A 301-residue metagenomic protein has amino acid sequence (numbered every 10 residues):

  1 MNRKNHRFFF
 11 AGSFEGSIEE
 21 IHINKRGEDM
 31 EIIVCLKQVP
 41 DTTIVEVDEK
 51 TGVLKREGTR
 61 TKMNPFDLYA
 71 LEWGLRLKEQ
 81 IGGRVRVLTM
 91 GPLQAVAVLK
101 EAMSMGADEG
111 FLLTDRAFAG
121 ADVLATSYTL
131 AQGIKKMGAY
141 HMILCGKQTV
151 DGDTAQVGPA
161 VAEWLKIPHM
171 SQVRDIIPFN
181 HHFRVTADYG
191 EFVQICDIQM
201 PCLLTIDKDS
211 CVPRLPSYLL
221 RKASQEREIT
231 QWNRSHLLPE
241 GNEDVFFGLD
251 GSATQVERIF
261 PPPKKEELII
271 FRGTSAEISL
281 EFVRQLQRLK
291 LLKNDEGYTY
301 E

Functional and structural regions predicted by a protein language model:
N2-H6, H22-N24: Intrinsic-disorder-associated, low-complexity terminal segments enriched in Asp/Asn/His/Tyr and depleted of Lys/Arg
A11-D29: Short, Lys/Arg-enriched N-terminal segments with co-localized hydrophobic residues within the first ~10-30 amino acids
M30-M90: N-terminal beta-strand-loop-alpha-helix module at the start of alpha/beta ligand-binding or catalytic domains
V96-Y128: A glycine-rich helix N-cap at a beta->alpha junction
D108, H141, P201: Conserved acidic residues
I134-Y140: Glycine-rich phosphate-binding loop signature in dinucleotide/nucleotide-binding domains
G152-L165: Short Gly/Thr/Asp-enriched flexible loops that form oxyanion-binding sites at enzyme active sites
D175-E301: Electrostatically charged, flexible surface regions
